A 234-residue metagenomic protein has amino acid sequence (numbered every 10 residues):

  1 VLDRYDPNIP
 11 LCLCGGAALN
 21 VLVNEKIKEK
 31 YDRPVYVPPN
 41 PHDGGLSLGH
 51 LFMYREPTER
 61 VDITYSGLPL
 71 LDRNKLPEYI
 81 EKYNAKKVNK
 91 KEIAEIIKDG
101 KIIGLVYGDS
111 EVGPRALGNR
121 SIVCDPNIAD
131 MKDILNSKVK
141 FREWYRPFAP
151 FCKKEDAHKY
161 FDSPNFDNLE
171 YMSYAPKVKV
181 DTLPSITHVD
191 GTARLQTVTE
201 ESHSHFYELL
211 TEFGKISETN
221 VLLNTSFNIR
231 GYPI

Functional and structural regions predicted by a protein language model:
V1-R4: Adenine-nucleotide phosphate-binding core of ATP-dependent small-molecule kinases
D6-N8, N84: Short, flexible coil/linker elements and helix-boundary hinge sites characteristic of intrinsically disordered
N8-G16, G104: Short glycine-rich phosphate-binding loop at a beta-alpha junction
L19-N20, N24-I234: Flexible beta->alpha loop and helix N-cap segments adjacent to enzyme active/binding sites
